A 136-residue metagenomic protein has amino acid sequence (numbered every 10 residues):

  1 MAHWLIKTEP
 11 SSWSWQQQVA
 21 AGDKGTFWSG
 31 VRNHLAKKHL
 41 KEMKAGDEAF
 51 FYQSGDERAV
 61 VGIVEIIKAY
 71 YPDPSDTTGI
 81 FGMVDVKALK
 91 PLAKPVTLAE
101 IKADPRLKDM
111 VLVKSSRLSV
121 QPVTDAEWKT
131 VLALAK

Functional and structural regions predicted by a protein language model:
M1-K44, A135-K136: Compositionally biased, charged N-terminal/linker segments
S11-W13, A93, T130: Short, acidic Gly/Pro/Ser/Thr-rich loop/turn segments
F50-F51, E65: Hydrophobic beta-strand signal
Y52-R58: Short, charged beta-turn/beta-strand-edge "cap" motif at the junction between a beta-strand and an adjacent loop
V61-V120: Aromatic- and Lys/Arg-enriched surface recognition patch
E127-A135: Charge/polar-rich, low-complexity and marginally structured segments
